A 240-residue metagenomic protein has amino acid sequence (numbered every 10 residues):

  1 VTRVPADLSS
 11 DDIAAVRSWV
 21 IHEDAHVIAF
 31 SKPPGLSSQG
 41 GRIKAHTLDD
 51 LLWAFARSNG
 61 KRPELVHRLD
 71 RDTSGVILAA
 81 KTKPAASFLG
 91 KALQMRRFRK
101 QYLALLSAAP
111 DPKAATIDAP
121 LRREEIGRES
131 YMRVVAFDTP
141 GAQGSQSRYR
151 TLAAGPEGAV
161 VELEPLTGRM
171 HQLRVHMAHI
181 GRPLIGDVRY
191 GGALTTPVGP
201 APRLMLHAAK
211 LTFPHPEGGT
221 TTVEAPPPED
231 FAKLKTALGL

Functional and structural regions predicted by a protein language model:
V1-G127, Y131, F137-Q146, A154 (+2 more regions): RNA pseudouridine synthases
S38, K44-L52, K83, A119 (+5 more regions): Pseudouridine synthase
T167, F213-T220: Short acidic, glycine-rich loop/turn motifs
